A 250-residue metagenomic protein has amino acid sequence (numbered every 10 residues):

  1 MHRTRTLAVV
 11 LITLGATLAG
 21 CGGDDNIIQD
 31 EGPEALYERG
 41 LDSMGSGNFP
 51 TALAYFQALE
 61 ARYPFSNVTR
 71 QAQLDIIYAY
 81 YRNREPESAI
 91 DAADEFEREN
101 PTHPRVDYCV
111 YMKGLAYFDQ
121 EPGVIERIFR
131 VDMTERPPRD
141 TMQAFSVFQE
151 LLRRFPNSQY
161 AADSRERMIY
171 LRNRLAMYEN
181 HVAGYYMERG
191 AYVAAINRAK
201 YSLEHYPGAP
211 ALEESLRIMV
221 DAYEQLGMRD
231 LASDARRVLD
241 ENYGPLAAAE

Functional and structural regions predicted by a protein language model:
M1-C21: Sec-dependent bacterial lipoprotein signal peptides
H2, G20-E250: Acidic, polar-rich low-complexity tracts and alpha-helical solenoid repeat scaffolds
